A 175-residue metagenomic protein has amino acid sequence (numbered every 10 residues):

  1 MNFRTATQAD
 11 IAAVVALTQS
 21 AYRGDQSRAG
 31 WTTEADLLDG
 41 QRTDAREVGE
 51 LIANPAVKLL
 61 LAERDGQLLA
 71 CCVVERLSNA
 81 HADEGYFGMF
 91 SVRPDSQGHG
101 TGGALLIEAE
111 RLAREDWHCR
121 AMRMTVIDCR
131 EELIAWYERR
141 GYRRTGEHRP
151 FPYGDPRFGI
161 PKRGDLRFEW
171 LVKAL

Functional and structural regions predicted by a protein language model:
N2-A16, R23: A short beta-loop-alpha structural element at the N-terminal edge of CoA-dependent acyl/N-acetyltransferase catalytic
Q19-V48: Conserved GNAT-fold acetyl-CoA-binding loop/helix
T43-L61, G164-R167: A short helix-loop-beta-strand connector motif used in the catalytic cores of GNAT acetyltransferases and, in some
L61, Q67-R76, Y86-S91: Conserved beta-strand in the GNAT
A62, S96, G100-E108: Conserved acetyl-CoA pyrophosphate-binding loop and the N-cap/start of the following alpha-helix in GNAT-like
R76-F90, Q97, D116-R120: A conserved beta-turn-beta hairpin within the catalytic core of GNAT-like acetyltransferases that forms part
A104-A121, R143: Conserved acyl-CoA
R120-A135, R139-L175: C-terminal "cap" of GNAT-fold acetyltransferases
